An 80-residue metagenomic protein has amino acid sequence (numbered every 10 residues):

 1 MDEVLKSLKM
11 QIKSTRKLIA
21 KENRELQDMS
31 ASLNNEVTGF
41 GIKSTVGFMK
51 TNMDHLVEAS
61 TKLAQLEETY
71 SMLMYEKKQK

Functional and structural regions predicted by a protein language model:
M1, L5, L26, I42 (+1 more regions): Short amphipathic alpha-helical segments that mediate assembly, nucleic-acid/protein binding, or membrane association
M1-R24, T51-D54: Short, charge/polar-rich alpha-helical segments
K6-K9, F40-T61: Short, charged, amphipathic alpha-helical segments
S7, S14, S30-S32, S44 (+2 more regions): Generic serine detector
M10-I12, K17, S44, L56 (+2 more regions): Positively charged, low-complexity intrinsically disordered regions
R16-I19, N23-L26, V57-S60, E67-Y70 (+1 more regions): A structural signal for well-ordered alpha-helices, especially hydrophobic packing surfaces of coiled-coils
L18-K50: Short E/K-rich amphipathic alpha-helical oligomerization segments
S32-V37, T61-K80: Long amphipathic alpha-helical coiled-coil segments
